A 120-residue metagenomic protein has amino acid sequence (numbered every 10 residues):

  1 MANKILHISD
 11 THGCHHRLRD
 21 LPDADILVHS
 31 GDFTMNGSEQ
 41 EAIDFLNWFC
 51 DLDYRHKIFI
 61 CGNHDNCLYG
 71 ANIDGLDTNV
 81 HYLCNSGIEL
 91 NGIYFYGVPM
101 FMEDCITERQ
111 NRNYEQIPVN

Functional and structural regions predicted by a protein language model:
M1-N3, T78: Generic structural motif recognizing short loop/turn segments at the entrances and edges of beta-strands
N3-H12, G92-M102: Active-site-proximal beta-strand elements of phosphoester/diester hydrolases
K4, K57, R109-Q110: Context-gated lysine
I8-L90: Core catalytic region of metal-dependent phosphoesterases/phosphodiesterases, especially metallo-beta-lactamase-like
I93-N120: Binuclear metal-dependent hydrolase catalytic cores centered on His/Asp/Glu-rich metal-binding motifs
